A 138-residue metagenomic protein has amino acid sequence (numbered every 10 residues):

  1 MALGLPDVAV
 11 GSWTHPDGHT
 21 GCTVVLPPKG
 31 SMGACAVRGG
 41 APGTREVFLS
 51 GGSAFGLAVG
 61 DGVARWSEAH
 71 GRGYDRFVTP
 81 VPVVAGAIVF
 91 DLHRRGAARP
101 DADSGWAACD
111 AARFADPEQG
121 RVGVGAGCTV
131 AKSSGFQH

Functional and structural regions predicted by a protein language model:
M1-H138: Alpha/propeptide regions of enzymes that mature by internal proteolysis
